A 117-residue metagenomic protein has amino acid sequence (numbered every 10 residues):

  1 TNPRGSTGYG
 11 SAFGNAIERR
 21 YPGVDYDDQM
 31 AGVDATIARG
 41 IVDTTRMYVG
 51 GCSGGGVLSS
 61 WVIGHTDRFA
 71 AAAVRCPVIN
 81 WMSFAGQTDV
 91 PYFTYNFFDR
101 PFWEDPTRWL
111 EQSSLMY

Functional and structural regions predicted by a protein language model:
P3-Y117: Active-site-proximal cap/loop segments of hydrolase catalytic domains
